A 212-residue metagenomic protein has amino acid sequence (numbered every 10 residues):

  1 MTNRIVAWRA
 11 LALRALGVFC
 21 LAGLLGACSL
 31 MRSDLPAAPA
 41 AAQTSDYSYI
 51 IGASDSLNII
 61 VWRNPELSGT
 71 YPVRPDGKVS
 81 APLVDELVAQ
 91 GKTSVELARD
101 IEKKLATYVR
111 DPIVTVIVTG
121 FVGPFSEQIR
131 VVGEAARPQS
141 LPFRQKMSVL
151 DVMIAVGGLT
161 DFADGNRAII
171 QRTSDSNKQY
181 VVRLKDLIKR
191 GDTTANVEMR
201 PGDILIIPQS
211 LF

Functional and structural regions predicted by a protein language model:
T2-V6, L24-F212: Ser/Thr/Pro/Gly-biased, low-complexity, turn-/loop-rich segments that often occur immediately after N-terminal
R4, R9, R14-G17: Arginine-selective low-complexity/disordered segments
R14-G26: Bacterial N-terminal signal peptides
